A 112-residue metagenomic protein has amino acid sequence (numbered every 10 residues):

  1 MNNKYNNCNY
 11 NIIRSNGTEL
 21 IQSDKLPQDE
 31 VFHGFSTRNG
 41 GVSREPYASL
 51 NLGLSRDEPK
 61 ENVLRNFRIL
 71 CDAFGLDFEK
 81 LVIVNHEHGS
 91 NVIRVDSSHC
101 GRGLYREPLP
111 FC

Functional and structural regions predicted by a protein language model:
M1-Q22: Short, Gly/Pro- and small/polar-rich lid/capping loops
N3, K60-C112: Phosphate-centric recognition/catalysis
L26: Conserved phosphate-binding loops in N-terminal lobes of ATP-dependent enzymes of the actin/Hsp70/sugar-kinase
H33: Condensing-enzyme catalytic core mediating Claisen C-C bond formation in acyl metabolism
N39-G40: Glycine-rich phosphate-binding segment of PLP-dependent enzymes
R44-P46: Conserved "HGTGT" condensation-loop signature of ketosynthase/thiolase-family condensing enzymes that catalyze
A48-E61, I69: Short, His- and charge-rich active-site/binding loops that engage polyanionic ligands
